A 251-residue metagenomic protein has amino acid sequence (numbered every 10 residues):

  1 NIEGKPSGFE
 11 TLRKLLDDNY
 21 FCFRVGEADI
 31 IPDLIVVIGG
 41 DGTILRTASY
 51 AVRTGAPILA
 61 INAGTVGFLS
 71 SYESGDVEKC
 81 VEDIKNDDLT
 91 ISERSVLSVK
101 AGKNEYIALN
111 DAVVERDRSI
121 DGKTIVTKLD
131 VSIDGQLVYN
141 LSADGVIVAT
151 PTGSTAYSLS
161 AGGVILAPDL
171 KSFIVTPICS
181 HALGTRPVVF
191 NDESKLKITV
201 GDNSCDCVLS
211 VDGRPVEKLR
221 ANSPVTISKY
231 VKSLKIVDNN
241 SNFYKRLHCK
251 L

Functional and structural regions predicted by a protein language model:
N1-F23: Short, charged N-terminal beta->alpha structural module
G4, K14-L15, G26-K103: Small-residue-rich beta-alpha loop regions that form the catalytic core of phosphotransfer and lipid-active enzymes
L12-D17, V52-R53, G162-L166, R214-P215 (+1 more regions): Short, solvent-exposed amphipathic alpha-helical segments in soluble enzyme and RNA/protein-processing domains
R46-A48, S70-S71, S158-S160, T185 (+1 more regions): Short glycine-/acidic-enriched loop or helix-start segments at secondary-structure transitions that form or flank
F68-D144: Catalytic core of DAGKc-family lipid kinases
E93-L97, A108-N110, I125-L129, D144-V146 (+5 more regions): A generic structural signal for short beta-strands and their flanking turns/coil linkers
Y106, V114, I120, K128 (+2 more regions): ATP/nucleoside-binding phosphotransfer catalytic cores, i.e., glycine-rich phosphate-binding loops
N140, V148-G184: Gly/Ser/Thr-rich active-site loops/lids in small-molecule metabolic enzymes that frequently grip phosphoryl groups
